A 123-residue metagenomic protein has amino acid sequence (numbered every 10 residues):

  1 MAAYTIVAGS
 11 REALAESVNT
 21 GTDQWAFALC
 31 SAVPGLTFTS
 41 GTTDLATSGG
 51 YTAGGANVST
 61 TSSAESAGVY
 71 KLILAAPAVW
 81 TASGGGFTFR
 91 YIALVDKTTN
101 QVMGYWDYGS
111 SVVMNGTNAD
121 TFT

Functional and structural regions predicted by a protein language model:
M1-R90, K97-T123: Small cysteine-rich, disulfide-bonded extracellular modules of the LU/uPAR three-finger superfamily and closely related
